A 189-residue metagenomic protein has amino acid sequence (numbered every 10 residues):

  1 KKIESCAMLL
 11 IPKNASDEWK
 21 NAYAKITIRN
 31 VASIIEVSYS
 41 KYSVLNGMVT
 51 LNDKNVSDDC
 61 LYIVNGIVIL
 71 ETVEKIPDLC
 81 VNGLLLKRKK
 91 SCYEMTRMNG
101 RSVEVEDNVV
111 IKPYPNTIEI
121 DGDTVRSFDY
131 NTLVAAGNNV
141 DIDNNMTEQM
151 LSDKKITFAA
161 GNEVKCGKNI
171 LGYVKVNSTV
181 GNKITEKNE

Functional and structural regions predicted by a protein language model:
K1-E189: Extended beta-solenoid/beta-helix repeat architectures
